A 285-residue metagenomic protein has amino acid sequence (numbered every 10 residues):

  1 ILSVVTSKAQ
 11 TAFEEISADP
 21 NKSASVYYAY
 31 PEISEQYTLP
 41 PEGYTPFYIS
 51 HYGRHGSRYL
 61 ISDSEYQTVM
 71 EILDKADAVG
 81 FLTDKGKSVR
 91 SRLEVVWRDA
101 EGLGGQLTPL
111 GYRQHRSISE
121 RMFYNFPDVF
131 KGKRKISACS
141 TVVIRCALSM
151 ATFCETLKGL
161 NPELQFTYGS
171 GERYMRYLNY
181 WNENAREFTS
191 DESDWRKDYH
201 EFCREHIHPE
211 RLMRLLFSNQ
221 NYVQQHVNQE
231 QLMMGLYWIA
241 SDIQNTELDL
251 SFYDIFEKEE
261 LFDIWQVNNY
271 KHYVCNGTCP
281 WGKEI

Functional and structural regions predicted by a protein language model:
I1-A12: Bacterial Sec-dependent N-terminal signal peptides
Q10-K135, V143-I285: Signature for phosphate-centric chemistry
